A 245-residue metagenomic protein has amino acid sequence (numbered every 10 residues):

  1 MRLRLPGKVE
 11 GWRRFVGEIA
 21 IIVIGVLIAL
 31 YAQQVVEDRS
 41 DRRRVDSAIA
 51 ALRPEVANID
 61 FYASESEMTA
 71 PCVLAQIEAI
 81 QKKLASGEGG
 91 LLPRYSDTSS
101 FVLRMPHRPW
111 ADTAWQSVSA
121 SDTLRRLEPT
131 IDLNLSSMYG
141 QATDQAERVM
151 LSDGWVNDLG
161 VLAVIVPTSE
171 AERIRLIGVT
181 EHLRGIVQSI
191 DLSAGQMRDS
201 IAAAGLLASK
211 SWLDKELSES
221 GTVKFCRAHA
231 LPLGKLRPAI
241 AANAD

Functional and structural regions predicted by a protein language model:
M1-R13, Q34-D245: Long, hydrophobic alpha-helical segments that serve as membrane-spanning/inserting helices
E18-Y31: Hydrophobic membrane-insertion alpha-helices, especially the h-region of bacterial N-terminal signal peptides
